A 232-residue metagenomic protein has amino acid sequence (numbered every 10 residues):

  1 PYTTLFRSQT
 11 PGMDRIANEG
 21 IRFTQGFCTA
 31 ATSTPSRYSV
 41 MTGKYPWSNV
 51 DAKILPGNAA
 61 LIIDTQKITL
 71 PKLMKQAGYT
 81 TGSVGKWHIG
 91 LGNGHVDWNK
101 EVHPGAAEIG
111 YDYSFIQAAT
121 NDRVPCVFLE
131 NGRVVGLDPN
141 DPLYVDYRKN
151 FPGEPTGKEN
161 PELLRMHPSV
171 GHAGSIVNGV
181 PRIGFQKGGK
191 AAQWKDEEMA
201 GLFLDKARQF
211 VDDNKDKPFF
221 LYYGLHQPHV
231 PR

Functional and structural regions predicted by a protein language model:
P1-R232: Formylglycine-dependent sulfatase
